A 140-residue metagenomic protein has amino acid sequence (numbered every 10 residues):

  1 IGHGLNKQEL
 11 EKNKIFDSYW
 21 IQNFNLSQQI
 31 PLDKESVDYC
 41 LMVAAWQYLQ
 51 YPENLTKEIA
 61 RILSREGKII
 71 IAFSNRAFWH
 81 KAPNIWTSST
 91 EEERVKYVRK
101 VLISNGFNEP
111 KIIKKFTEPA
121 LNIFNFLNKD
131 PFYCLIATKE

Functional and structural regions predicted by a protein language model:
I1-P31: Class I SAM-dependent methyltransferase SAM/SAH-binding core
D38-E53: A short SAM/SAH-binding and catalytic strip from SAM-dependent methyltransferases
E53-K68: A short glycine-rich, Lys/Arg-flanked "PGG" loop and its adjoining helix->strand segment in the class I
K68-R99: Conserved class I S-adenosyl-L-methionine
S89-K114, Y133: Short alpha-helix
G106, A120-E140: Core SAM-dependent methyltransferase catalytic element
